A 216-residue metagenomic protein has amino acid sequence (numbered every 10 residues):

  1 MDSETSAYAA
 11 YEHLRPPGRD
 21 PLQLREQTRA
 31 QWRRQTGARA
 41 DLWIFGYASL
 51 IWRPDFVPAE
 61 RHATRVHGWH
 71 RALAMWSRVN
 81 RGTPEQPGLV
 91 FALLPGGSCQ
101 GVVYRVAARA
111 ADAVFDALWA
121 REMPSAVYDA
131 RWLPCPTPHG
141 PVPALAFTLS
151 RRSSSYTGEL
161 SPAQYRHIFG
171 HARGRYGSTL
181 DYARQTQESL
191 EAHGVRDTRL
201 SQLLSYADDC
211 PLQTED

Functional and structural regions predicted by a protein language model:
M1-D216: A glycine-rich, hydrophobic/aromatic-adjacent loop/helix-cap motif
